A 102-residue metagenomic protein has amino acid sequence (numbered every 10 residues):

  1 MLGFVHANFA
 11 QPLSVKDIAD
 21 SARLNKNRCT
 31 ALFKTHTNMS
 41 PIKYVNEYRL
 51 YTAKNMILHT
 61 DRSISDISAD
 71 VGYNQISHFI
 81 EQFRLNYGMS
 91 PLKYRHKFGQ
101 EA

Functional and structural regions predicted by a protein language model:
G3, A7, P12-K16, T35-S77 (+1 more regions): Terminal helix-turn-helix DNA-binding modules in bacterial transcription factors
S21, D70-V71, N86: Residues within the alpha-helical elements of helix-turn-helix
S21, N25-K26, N74-Q75: Short coil turns linking two alpha-helices in DNA-binding domains
R28-C29, F33, H78-F79, F83: Short hydrophobic/aromatic patch on the recognition helix
